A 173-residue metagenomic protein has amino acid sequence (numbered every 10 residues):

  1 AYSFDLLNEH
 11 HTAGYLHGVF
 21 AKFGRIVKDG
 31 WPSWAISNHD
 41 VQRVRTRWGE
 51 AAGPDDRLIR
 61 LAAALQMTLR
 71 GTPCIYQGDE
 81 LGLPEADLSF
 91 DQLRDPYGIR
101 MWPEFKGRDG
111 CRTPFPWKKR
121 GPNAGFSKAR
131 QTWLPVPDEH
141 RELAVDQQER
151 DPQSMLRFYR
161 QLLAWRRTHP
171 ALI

Functional and structural regions predicted by a protein language model:
A1-I173: Active-site and adjacent substrate-binding regions of carbohydrate-active enzymes
